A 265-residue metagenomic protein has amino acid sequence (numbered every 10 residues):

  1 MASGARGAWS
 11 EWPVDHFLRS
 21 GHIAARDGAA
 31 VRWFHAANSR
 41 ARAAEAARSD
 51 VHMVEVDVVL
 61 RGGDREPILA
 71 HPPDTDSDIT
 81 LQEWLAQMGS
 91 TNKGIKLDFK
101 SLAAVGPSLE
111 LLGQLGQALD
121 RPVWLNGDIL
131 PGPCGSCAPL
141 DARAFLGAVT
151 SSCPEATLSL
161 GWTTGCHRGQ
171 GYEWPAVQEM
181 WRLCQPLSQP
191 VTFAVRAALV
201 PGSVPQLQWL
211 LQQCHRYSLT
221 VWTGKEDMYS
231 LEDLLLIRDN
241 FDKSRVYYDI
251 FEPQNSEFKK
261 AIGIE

Functional and structural regions predicted by a protein language model:
M1-E265: Phosphate-group recognition and catalysis centered on beta-loop-alpha active-site segments
